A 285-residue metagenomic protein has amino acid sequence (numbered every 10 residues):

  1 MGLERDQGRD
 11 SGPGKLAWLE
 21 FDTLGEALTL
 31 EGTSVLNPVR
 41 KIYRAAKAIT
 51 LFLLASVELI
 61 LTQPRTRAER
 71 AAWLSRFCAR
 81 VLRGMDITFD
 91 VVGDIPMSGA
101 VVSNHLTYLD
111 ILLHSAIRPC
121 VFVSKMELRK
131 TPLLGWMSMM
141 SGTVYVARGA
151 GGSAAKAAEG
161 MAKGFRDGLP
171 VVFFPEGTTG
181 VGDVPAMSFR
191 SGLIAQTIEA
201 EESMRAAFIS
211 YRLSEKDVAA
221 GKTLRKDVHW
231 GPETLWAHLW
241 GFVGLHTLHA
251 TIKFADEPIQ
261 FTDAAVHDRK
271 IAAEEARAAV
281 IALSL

Functional and structural regions predicted by a protein language model:
G2-T29, G84-D94, D167, G182 (+2 more regions): Soluble, non-transmembrane catalytic domains of enzymes that act on hydrophobic metabolites at membranes
T23-V91, W136-S141: A transmembrane-helix-recognition feature enriched in membrane-embedded lipid enzymes and envelope glyco-/phospholipid
F52-P64, G84, G99-G151: Catalytic core of membrane glycerolipid acyltransferases/transacylases, capturing the structured, soluble-facing
S98-A100, G168-F174, S203: Residue-level preference for the first positions of well-ordered beta-strands
K125, V146, F174, A207-I209: Generic beta-sheet signal
L133-G135, D183-H267: A cross-family acyltransferase "interaction/gating" segment
A154, M161-F165, L169-F189, I194: Soluble extracytoplasmic domains of inner/organellar membrane proteins
